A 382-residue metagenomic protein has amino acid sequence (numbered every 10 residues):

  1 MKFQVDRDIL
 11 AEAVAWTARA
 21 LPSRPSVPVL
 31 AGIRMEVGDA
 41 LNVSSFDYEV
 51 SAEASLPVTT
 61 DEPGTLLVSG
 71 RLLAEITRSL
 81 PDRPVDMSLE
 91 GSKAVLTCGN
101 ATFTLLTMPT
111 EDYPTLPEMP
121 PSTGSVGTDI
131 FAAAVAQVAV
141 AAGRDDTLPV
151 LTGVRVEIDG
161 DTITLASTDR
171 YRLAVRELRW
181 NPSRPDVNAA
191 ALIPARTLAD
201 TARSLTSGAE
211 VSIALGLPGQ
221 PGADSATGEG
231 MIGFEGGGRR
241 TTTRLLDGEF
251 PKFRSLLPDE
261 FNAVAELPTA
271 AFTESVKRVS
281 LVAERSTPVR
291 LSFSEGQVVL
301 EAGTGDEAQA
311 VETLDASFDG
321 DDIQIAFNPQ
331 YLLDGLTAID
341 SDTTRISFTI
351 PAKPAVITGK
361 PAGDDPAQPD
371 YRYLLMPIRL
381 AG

Functional and structural regions predicted by a protein language model:
M1-G382: Structural preference for solvent-exposed beta-strand-turn elements and adjacent flexible terminal/loop segments within
